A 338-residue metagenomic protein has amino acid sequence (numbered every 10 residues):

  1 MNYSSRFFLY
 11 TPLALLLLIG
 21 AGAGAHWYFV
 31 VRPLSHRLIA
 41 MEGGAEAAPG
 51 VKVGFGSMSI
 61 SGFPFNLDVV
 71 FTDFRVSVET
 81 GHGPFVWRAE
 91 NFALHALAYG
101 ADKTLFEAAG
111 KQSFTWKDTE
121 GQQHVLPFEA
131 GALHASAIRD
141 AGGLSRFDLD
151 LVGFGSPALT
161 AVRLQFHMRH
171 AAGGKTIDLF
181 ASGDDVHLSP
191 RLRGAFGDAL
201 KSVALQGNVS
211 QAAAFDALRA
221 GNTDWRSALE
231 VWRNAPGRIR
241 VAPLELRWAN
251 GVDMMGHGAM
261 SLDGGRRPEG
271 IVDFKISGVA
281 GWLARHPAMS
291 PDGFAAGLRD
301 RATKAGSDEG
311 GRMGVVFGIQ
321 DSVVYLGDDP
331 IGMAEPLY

Functional and structural regions predicted by a protein language model:
N2-I39: N-terminal type II signal-anchor transmembrane helix that functions as the membrane-insertion/stop-transfer segment
N2-L13, G56-S57, R226-A235, L246 (+1 more regions): Extended terminal
A40-G44: Perimembrane loop-to-helix junctions flanking transmembrane segments
A47-D178, D184-H187, L244: N-terminal beta-strand/beta-hairpin edge segment
V51, G83, N250-V252, R266: Short acidic/polar mixed-charge low-complexity motifs
S57-I60, A89-Y99, Q123-A141, A161-G174 (+4 more regions): Extended lipid/amphipathic-ligand handling interfaces
S77-E79, Q112-E120, G155-V162, D184-F196 (+4 more regions): Short, surface-exposed beta-strand/loop "edge" segments at domain boundaries and coil↔beta transitions
